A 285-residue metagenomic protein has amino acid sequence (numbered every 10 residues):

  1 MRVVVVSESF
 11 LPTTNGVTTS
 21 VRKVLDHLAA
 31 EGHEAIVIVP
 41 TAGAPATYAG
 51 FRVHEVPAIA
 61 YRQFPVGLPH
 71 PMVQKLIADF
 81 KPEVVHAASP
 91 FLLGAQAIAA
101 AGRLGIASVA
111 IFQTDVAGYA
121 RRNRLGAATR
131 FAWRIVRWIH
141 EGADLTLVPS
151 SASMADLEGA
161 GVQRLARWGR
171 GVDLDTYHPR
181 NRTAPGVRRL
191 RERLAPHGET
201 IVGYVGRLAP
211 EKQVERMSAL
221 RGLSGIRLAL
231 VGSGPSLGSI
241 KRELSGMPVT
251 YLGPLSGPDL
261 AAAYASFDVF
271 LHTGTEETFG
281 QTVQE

Functional and structural regions predicted by a protein language model:
M1-E55, A219: N-terminal subdomain of nucleotide-sugar transferases
H54-E55, W133-R188, P196-E199: Donor nucleotide-sugar binding/catalytic pocket of nucleotide-sugar-dependent glycosyltransferases
I77, H140, P254-L255, A262-F267: Short alpha-helical donor nucleotide-sugar binding micro-motif in glycosyltransferases
A107, V116-W138: Nucleotide-sugar donor phosphate/pyrophosphate-binding loop at the beta->alpha transition of glycosyltransferases
R191, A195-G225: Conserved donor-binding/catalytic core segment of Leloir-type glycosyltransferases
G238-P258: Nucleotide-activated donor-binding/catalytic signature segment of Leloir-type glycosyltransferases, i.e., the conserved
A261, F279, Q284-E285: Short alpha-helical segment that forms part of, or immediately flanks, the ligand-binding pocket in carbohydrate-active
T275: Aromatic "clamp/platform" in nucleotide-sugar-dependent glycosyltransferases that forms part of the donor/acceptor
